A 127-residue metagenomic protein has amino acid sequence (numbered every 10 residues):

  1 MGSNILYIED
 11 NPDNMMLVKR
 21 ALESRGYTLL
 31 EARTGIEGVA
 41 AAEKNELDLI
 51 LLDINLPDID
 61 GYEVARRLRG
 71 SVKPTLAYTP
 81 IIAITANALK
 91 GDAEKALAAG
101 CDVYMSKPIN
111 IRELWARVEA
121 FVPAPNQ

Functional and structural regions predicted by a protein language model:
E9: Conserved acidic carboxylate
M16-S24: Charged docking surfaces used in two-component/phosphorelay signaling
G26-R33, A41, M105: Short hydrophobic/Thr-rich beta-strand motif most characteristic of the beta2 strand and flanking loop of CheY-like
D53, T85: Active-site residues of response regulator receiver
P57, L89, P108: The feature encodes the CheY-like receiver
I109-V118: C-terminal output helix
